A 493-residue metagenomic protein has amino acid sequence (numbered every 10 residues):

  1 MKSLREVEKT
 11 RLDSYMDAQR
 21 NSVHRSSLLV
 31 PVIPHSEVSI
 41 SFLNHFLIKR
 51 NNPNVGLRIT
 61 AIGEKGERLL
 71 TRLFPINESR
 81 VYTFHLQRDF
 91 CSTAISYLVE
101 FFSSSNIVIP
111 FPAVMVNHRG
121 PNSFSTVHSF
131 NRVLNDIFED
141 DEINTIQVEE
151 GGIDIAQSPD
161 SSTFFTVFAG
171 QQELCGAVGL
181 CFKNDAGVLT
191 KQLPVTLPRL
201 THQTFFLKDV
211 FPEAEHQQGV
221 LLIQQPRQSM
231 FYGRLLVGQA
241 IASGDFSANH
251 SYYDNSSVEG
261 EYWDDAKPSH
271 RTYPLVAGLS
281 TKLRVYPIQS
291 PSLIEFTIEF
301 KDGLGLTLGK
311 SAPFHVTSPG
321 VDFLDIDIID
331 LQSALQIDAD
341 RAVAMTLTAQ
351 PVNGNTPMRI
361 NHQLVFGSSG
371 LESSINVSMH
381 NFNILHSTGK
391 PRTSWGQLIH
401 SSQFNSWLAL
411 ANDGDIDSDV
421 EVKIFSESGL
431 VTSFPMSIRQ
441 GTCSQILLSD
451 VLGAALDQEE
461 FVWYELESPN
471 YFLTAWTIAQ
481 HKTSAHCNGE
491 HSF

Functional and structural regions predicted by a protein language model:
M1-F493: Gly/Pro-rich, tryptophan- and cysteine-flecked surface segments typical of secreted/extracellular proteins
